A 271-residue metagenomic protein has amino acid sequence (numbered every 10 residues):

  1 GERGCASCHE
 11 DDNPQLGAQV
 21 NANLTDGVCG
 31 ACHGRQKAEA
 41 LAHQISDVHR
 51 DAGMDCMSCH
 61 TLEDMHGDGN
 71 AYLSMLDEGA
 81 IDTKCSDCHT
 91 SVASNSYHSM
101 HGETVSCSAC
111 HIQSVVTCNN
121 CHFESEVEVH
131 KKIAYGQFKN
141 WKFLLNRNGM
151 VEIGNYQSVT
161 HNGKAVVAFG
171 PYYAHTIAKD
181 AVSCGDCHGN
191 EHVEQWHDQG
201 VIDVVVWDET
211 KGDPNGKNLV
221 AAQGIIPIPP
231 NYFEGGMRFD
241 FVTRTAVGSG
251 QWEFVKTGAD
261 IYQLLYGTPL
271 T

Functional and structural regions predicted by a protein language model:
G1-P14, N21-T271: C-type cytochrome heme-c attachment and multiheme electron-transfer modules
